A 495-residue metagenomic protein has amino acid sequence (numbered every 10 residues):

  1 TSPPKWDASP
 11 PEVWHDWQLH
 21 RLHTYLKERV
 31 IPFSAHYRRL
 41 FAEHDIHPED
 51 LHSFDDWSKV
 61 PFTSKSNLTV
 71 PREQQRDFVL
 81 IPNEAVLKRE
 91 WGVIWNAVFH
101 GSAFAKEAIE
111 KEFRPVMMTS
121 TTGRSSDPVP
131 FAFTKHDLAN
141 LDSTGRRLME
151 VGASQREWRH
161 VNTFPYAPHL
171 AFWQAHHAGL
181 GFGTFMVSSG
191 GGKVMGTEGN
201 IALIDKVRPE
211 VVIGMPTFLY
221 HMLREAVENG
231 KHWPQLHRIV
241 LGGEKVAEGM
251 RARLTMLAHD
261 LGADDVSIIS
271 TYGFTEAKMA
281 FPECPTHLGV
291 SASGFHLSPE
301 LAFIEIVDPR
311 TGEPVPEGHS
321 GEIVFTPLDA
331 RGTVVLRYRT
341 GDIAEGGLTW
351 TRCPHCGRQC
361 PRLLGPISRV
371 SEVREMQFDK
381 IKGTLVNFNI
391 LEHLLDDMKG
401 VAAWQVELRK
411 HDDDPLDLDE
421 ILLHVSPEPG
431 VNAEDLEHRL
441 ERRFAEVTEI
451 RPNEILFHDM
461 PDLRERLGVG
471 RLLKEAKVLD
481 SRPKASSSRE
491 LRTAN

Functional and structural regions predicted by a protein language model:
T1-S143, R147, V151, K206 (+3 more regions): Nucleotide 5′-phosphate-binding alpha/beta core
T1-Y25, I31, F182-N495: Active-site glycine/GP-rich loop and adjacent strand/helix microenvironment that borders small-molecule binding pockets
F54-K59, R159-Y166, T197, L219 (+1 more regions): Short, glycine/charge-rich beta-strand/loop segments that flank catalytic centers and engage negatively charged groups
F133, F164-P165, H169, I201 (+1 more regions): Active-site loop-helix segments enriched in His/Asp/Glu that coordinate and activate a nucleophilic water at divalent
L138, P165-H169, T217: Short glycine-enriched loops at secondary-structure junctions
T144-L148, Q174, G199, F218-H221: Well-ordered alpha-helical segments embedded in enzymatic catalytic cores
R146-F182: Conserved AMP-binding loop of ANL adenylate-forming enzymes
